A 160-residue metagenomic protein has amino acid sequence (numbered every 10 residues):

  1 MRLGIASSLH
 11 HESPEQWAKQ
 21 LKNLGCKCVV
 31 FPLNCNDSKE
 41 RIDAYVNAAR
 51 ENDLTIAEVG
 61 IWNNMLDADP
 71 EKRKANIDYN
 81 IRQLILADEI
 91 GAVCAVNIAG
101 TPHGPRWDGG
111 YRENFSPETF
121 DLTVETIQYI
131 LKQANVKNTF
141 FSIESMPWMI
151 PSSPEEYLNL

Functional and structural regions predicted by a protein language model:
M1-V93, P117-E118, Q128: N-terminal pre-domain/capping segments
E51, P70-L160: Active-site acidic/histidine proton-transfer and metal-coordination neighborhood in alpha/beta enzyme cores
